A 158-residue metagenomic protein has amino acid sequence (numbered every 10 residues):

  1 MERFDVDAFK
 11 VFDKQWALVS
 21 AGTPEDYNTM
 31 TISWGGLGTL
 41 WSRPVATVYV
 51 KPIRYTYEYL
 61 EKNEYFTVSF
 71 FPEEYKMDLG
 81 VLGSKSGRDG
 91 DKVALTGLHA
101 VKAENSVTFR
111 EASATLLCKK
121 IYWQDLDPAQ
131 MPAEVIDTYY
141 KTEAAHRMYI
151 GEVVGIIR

Functional and structural regions predicted by a protein language model:
M1-I32, G36-R158: Active-site-proximal mixed secondary-structure blocks
